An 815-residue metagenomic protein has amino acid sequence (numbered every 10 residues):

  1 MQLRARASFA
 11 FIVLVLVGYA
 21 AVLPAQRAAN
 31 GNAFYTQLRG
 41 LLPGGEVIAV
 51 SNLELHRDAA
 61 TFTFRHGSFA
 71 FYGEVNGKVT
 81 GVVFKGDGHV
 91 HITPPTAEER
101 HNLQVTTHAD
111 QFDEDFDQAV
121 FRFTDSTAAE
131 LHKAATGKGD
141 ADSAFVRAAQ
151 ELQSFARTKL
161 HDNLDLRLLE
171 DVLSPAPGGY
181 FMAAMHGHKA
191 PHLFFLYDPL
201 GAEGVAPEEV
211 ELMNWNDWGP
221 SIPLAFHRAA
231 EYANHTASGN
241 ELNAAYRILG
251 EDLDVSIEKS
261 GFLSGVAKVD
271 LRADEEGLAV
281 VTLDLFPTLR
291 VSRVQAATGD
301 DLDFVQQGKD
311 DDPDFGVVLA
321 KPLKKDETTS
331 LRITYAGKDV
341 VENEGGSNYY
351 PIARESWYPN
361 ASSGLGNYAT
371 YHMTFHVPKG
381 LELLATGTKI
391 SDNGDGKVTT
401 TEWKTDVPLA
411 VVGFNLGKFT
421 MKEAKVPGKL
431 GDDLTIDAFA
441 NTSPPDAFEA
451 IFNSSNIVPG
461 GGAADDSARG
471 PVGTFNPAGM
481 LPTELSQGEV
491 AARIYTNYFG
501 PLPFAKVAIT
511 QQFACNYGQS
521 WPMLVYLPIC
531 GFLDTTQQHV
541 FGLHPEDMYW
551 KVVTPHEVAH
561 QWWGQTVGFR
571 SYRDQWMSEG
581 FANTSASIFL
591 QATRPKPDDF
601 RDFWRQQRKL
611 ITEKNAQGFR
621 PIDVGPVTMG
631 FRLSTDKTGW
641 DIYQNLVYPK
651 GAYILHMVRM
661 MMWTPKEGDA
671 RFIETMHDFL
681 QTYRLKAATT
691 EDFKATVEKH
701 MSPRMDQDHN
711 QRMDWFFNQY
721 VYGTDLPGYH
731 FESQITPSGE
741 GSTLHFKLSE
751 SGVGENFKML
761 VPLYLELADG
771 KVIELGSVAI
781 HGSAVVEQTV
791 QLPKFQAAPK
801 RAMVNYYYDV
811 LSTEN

Functional and structural regions predicted by a protein language model:
Q26-S264, A361-L365, D714, Q719: N-terminal, polar/Ser/Thr-rich
A59-F62, S68-G73, G77-I92, T96-Q111 (+6 more regions): Solvent-exposed beta-strand/loop surfaces of large extracellular or lumenal domains
A233-H235, G239-K268, R272-A279, D284-P287 (+3 more regions): Hydrophobic helix-coil surface modules that form long, contiguous segments used for peptide/substrate interaction
S238-E241, K325, T334-F375, Y808-N815: Glycine/proline-rich low-complexity spacer/linker segments in large multi-domain proteins
E275, P471, P503, K637 (+1 more regions): Amphipathic alpha-helical substructures
E276-V281, P287-T298, N710, T724-M803: Beta-strand-rich binding/interaction modules
Y349, H372-F375, E489-T496, F541-I611: Zinc-dependent metallopeptidase catalytic helix centered on the HExxH motif and its immediate flanking segment
E579, N583-M657, M661, E667 (+1 more regions): Acidic/His/Gly-enriched intrinsically disordered linker/tail segments that often contain short helix/coil "MoRF-like"
